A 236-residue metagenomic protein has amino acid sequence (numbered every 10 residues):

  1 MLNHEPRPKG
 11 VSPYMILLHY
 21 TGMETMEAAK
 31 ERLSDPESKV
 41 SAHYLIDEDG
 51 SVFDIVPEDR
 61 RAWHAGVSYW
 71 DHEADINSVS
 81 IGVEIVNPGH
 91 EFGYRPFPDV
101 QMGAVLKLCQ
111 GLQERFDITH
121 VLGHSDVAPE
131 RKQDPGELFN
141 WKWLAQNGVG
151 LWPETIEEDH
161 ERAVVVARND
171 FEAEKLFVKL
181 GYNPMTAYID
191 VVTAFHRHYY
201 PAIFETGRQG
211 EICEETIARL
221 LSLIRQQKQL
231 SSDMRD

Functional and structural regions predicted by a protein language model:
M1-T119: Active-site-adjacent loop/helix surface patches within enzyme catalytic domains that shape the substrate-binding cleft
Y94-H198, A202-D236: Basic/polar, cationic surfaces and motifs that engage anionic cell-wall and phosphate/carboxylate ligands
